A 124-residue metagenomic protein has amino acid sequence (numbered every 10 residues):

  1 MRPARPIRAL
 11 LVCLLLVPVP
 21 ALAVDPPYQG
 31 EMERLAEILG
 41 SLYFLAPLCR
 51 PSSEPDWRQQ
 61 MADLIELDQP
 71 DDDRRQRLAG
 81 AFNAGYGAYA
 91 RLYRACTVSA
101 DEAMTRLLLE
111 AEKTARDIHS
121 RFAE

Functional and structural regions predicted by a protein language model:
M1-L10: Bacterial N-terminal signal peptides that target proteins for export
L10-V12, L16: Hydrophobic helical h-region of N-terminal Sec-dependent signal peptides in bacterial secretory/periplasmic proteins
P18-P20: N-terminal signal peptide c-region/cleavage motif recognized by signal peptidases
A23-L64, A115-E124: N-terminal secretory signal peptides
E54-E124: Compact alpha-helical subdomains of small soluble proteins
